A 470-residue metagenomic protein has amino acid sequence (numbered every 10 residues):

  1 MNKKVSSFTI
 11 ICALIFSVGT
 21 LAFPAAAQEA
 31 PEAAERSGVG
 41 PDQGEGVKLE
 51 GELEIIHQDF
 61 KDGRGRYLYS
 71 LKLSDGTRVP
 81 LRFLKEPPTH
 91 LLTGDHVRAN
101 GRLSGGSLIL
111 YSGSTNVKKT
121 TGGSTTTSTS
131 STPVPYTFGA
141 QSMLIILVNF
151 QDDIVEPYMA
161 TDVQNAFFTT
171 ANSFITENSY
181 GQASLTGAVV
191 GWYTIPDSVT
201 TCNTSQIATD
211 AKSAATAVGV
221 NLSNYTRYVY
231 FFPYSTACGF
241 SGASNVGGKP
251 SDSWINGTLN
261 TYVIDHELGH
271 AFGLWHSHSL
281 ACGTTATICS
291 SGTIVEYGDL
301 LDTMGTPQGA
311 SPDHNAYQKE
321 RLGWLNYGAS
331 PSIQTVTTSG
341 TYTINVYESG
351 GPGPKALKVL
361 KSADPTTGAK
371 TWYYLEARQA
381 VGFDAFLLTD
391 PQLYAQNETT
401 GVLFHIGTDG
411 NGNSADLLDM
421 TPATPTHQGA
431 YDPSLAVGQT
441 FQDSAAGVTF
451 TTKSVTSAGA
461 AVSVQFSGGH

Functional and structural regions predicted by a protein language model:
M1-C12: Bacterial N-terminal signal peptides that target proteins for export
F16-A25: C-terminal segment of classical bacterial N-terminal signal peptides
Q28-S37, T126: Cleaved targeting-peptide boundary
E35-G65: Structural detector for short beta-strands of small beta-barrel domains
K61-L81: OB-fold (S1/OB) nucleic-acid-binding surfaces
R66, V79-P87, S244-T258, S339-H470: Non-catalytic C-terminal accessory/binding modules of secreted extracellular proteins
E86-H96, R102-S104, T115-D265, K361-T367 (+5 more regions): Zn2+-dependent metallopeptidase catalytic core
L222, T226-L388: Extracellular hydrolytic enzyme modules, especially secreted metalloproteases of the metzincin/thermolysin-like class
